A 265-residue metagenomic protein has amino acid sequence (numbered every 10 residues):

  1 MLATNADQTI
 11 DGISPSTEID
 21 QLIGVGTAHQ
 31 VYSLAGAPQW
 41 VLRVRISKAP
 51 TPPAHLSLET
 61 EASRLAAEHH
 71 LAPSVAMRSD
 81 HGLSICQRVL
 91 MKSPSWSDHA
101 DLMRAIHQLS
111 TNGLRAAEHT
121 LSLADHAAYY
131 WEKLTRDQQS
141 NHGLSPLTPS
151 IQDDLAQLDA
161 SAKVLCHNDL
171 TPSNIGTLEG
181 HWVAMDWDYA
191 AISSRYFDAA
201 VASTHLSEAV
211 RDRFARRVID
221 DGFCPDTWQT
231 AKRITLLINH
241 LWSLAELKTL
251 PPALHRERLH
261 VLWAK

Functional and structural regions predicted by a protein language model:
L2-P15, T111-N168, L178, V261: An alpha-helical support segment within catalytic cores of ATP-dependent transferases
Q21-S122: ATP-binding pocket architecture of kinase catalytic cores
I23-G36, V41, Q152-F197: Active-site acidic catalytic loop and adjacent metal/ATP-binding pocket of ATP-dependent phosphoryl transfer enzymes
S47, M91, W182-V183, A190-I192 (+1 more regions): Activation segment
S47-K48, H81-W96, Q108-T111, A128-Q139 (+1 more regions): A glycine-centered beta->alpha junction motif in the catalytic cores of kinase/phosphotransferase enzymes
L65, D226-R233: Alpha-helical transmembrane segments of integral membrane proteins
Y130-K133, D220-D226, R256-K265: Short, mixed-charge aromatic SLiMs
Y196-F223, R233-P251, L259-V261: Active-site activation/catalytic loop segments of kinase-like enzymes and analogous catalytic loops in related
